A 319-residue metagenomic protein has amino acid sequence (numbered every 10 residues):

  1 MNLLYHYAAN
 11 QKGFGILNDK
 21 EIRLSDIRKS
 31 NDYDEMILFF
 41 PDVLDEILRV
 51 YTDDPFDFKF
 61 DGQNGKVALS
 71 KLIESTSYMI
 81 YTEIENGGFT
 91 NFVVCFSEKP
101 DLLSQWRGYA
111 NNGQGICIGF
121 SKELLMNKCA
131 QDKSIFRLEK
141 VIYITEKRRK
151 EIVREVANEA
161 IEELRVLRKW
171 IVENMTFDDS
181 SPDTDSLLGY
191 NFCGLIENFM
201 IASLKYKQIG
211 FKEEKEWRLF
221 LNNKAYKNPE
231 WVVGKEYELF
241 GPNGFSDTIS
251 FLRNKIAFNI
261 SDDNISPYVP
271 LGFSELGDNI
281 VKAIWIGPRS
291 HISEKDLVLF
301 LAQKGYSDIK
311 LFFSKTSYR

Functional and structural regions predicted by a protein language model:
M1-R319: Partner-binding and oligomerization surfaces adjacent to conserved cores of proteins that assemble macromolecular
